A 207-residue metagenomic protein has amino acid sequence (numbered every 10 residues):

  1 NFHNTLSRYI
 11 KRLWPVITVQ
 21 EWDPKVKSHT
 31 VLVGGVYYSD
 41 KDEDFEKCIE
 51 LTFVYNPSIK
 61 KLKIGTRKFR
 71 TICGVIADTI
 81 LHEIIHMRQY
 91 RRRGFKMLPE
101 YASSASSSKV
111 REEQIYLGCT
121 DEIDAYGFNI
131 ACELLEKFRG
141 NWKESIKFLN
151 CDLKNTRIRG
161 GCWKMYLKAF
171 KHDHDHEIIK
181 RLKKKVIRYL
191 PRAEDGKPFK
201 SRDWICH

Functional and structural regions predicted by a protein language model:
N1-W14: Zn2+-dependent metallopeptidase catalytic core
V19-W22, V26-S28: Extended non-catalytic scaffold regions that mediate assembly and binding in large macromolecular machines
H29-G74, Y90-R91: Active-site scaffold of zinc-dependent metalloenzymes
N56-S58, G94, C132-L134: Short, solvent-exposed loop/turn segments at secondary-structure junctions
T71, V75-I76, T120, D124: Amphipathic alpha-helical recognition patches that constitute DNA-binding helices
G74, Y90-G118: Post-HEXXH active-site segment of zinc metalloproteases
D78-R91: Active-site recognition of the HExxH zinc-binding catalytic motif
K109-C119, I123, G127-H207: Long, well-structured alpha-helical subdomains associated with metal-dependent extracellular/ecto-lumenal hydrolases
